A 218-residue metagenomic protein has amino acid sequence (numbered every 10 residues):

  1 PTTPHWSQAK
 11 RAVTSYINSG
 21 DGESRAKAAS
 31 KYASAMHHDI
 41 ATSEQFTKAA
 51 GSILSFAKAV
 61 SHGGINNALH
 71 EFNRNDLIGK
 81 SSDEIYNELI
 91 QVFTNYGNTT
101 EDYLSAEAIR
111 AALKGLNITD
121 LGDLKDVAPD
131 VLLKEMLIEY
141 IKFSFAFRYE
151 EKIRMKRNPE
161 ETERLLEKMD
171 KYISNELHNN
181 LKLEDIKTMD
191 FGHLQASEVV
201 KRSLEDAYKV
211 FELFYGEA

Functional and structural regions predicted by a protein language model:
P1-F72: Eukaryotic N-terminal, low-complexity and coiled-coil-prone scaffolding/targeting segments of large membrane-traffic
T2-S7, A12, Y16-D21, A28 (+7 more regions): Cystatin/cathelin-like cysteine-protease inhibitor module
I17, H37, N73-D76, F93-G97 (+8 more regions): Generic secondary-structure transition motif, activating predominantly at the C-termini of alpha-helices
D21, N73-I85, D120, L124-P129 (+3 more regions): Alpha-helix capping and helix-coil boundary motifs
A41-L137: Long amphipathic alpha-helical segments with strong coiled-coil/leucine-zipper propensity
Y96, L116-D120, F143-R148, K152 (+1 more regions): Amphipathic alpha-helical interaction segments
F147-A218: Alpha-helical oligomerization segments
